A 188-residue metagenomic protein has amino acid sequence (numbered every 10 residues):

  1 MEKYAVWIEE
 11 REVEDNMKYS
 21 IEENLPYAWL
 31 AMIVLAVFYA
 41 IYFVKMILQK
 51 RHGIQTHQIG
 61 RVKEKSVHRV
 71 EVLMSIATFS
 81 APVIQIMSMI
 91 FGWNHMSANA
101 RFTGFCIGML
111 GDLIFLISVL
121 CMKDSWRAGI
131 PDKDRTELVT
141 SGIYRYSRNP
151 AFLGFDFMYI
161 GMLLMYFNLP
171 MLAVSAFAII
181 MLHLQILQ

Functional and structural regions predicted by a protein language model:
Y4, E10-K133, E137, M158-Q188: Membrane-anchoring alpha-helices and their flanking helix-loop junctions
I130-F152: Active-site-proximal inter-transmembrane loops
